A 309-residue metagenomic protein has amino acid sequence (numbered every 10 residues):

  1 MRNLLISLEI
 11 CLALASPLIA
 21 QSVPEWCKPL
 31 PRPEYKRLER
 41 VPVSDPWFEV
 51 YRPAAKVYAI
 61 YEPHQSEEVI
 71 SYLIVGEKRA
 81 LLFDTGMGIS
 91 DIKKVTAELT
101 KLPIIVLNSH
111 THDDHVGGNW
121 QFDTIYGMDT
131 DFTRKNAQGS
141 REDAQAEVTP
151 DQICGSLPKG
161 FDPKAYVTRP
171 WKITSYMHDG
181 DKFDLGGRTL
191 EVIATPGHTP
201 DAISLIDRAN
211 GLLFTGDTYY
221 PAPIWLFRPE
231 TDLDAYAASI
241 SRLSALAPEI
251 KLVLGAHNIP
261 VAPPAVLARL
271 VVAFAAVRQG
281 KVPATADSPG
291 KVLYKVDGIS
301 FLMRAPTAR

Functional and structural regions predicted by a protein language model:
M1-L4: Positively charged n-region of N-terminal signal peptides that target proteins for export
S7-P17: Bacterial N-terminal signal peptides
L18-V41, S241-R309: Accessory terminal helices/loops
E34-W47, Y51-A54, D129-I193, T199 (+4 more regions): Metallo-beta-lactamase
S44-E98, S204-D217: Conserved beta-strand hairpin/beta-sheet module of binuclear metal-dependent hydrolase folds, prominently
P63, T85-G86, S109-H112, M128 (+2 more regions): Active-site-proximal beta-strand/loop segments in catalytic clefts of secreted hydrolases
A80, M87-G88, Y166-V167, S175 (+2 more regions): Metallo-beta-lactamase
I89-D184, P221, L270-P283: Active-site HxH/HxHxD metal-binding segment of metal-dependent hydrolases
